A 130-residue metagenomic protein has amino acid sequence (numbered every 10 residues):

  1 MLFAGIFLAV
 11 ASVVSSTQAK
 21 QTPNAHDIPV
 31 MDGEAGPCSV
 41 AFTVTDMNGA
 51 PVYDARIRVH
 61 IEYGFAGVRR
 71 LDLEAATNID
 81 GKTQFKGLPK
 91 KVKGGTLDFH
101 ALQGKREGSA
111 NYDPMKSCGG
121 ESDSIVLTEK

Functional and structural regions predicted by a protein language model:
L2-S12: Bacterial N-terminal signal peptides
V14-S39, T43-A50, V68, G119-K130: Beta-strand-rich domain onsets/edges
P29, D72-A76, L88, Y112-K116: Beta-strand-rich interaction surfaces with strong enrichment in secreted/lumenal proteins
S39-A41, D54-R58, G94-D98: Exposed beta-strand and adjacent loop surfaces of beta-rich binding modules that mediate intermolecular recognition
N48-F65: Short, ordered, surface-exposed loop/turn motifs in non-cytosolic proteins
F65-F85: Short, acidic Ser/Thr/Gly-rich low-complexity loop/linker segments typical of extracellular and cell-surface proteins
Q84-T96: Short Pro-Gly-centered beta-turn/loop motif in secreted/extracellular proteins
H100-D123: Structured interaction patches on ligand/partner-binding surfaces of diverse proteins
